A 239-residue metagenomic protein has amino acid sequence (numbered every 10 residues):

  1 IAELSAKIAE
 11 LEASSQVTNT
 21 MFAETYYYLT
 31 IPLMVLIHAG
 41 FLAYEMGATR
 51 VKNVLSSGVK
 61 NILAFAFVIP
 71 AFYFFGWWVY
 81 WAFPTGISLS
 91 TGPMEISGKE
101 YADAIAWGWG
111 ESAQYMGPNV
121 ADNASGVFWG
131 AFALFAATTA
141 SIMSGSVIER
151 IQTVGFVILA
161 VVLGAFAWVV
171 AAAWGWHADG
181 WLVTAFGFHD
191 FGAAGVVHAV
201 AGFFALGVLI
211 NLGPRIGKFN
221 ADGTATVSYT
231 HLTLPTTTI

Functional and structural regions predicted by a protein language model:
I1-K7, W78-W109: Interfacial/capping segments of alpha-helical transmembrane domains
I1-T25: Heptad-repeat coiled-coil amphipathic alpha-helices that mediate oligomerization/assembly
A39-G47, T138-T139, M143-S144, V200-T224: Juxtamembrane interface elements at the cytosolic ends of transmembrane helices in multi-pass membrane proteins
G40-L55, L134-V154, A171-F188: Membrane-water interface regions at transmembrane-helix termini and the short interhelical loops of multi-pass membrane
K52-A66: Loop-to-helix transition at the N-terminal end of transmembrane alpha-helices
Y73-S90, G117, E149-R150, A172-W181: Transmembrane alpha-helix boundary signature
N119-A171, L206-L209: Long, well-ordered early-domain segments
T230-T236: Conserved small/polar residues in nucleotide/adenosyl-binding loops
